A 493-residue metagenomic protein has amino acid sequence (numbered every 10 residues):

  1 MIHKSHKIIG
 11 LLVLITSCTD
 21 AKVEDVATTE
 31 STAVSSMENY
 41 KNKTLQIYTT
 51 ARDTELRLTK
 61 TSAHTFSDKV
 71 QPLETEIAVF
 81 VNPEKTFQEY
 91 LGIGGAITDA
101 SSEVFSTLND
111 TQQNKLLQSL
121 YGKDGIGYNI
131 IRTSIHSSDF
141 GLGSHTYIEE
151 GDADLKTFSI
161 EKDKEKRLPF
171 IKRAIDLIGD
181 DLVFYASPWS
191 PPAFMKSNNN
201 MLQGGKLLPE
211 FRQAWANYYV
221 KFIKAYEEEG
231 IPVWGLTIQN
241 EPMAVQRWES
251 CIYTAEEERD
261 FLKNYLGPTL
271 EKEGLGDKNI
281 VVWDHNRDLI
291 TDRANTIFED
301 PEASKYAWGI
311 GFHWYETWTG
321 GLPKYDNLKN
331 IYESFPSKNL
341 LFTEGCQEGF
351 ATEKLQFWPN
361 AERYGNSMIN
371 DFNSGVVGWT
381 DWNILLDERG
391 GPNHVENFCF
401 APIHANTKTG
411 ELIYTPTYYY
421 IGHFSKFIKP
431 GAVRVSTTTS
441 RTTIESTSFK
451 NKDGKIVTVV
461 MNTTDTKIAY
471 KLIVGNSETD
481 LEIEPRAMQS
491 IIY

Functional and structural regions predicted by a protein language model:
H3-L11: Sec-dependent signal peptide recognition, specifically the positively charged N-region followed immediately by
T16-S17: C-terminal motif of bacterial Sec signal peptides marking the signal peptidase cleavage site
K22-M37: Short, low-complexity, disordered segments immediately C-terminal to signal peptides in bacterial exported proteins
T29, N109-S119, A432-I444: Short alpha-helical "patches" and their helix-cap loops
V34-K60, V70-I77, F184-A186, N217-K224 (+2 more regions): Substrate-binding and catalytic surfaces of secreted/luminal carbohydrate-active proteins
T59-V233, T254, N264: N-terminal catalytic cores of secreted or lumenal carbohydrate-active enzymes
I97, I135, N240, H313-W314 (+1 more regions): Residues that line or immediately flank small-molecule/substrate-binding pockets and catalytic motifs
Q239-V245: Short, conserved phosphate-binding/catalytic loop or strand-edge motifs used in phosphoryl-/nucleotidyl-transfer
